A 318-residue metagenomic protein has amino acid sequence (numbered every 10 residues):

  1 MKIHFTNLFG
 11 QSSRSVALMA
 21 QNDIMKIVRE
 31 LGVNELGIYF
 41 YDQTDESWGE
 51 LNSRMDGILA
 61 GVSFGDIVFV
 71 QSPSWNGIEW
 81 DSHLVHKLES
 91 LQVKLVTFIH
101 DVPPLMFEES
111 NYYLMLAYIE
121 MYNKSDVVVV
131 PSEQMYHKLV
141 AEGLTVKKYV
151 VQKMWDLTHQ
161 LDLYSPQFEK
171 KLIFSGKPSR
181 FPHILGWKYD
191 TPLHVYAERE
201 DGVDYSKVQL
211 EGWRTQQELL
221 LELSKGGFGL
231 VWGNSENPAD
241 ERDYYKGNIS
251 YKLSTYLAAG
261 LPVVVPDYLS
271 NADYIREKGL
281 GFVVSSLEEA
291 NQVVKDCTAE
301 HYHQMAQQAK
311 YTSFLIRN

Functional and structural regions predicted by a protein language model:
M1-D42: N-terminal subdomain of nucleotide-sugar transferases
A20, V130-S132, P266-D267: Replace "coordinates the UDP/GDP/TDP-sugar" with "coordinates nucleotide-activated sugar donors
D45-H137: Extended catalytic core of nucleotide-activated donor transferases of GT-like folds
D126-V140, T145-D162: Donor nucleotide-sugar binding/catalytic pocket of nucleotide-sugar-dependent glycosyltransferases
W155-K225: Conserved catalytic-core segment of nucleotide-activated headgroup transferases in glycan assembly
Q217, L221-A259, V265-D273: Nucleotide-sugar-dependent
K278-V284: A short acidic/histidine/glycine-rich donor-binding loop in glycosyltransferase catalytic cores
S285-V293, T298-N318: A charged, aromatic-enriched C-terminal amphipathic alpha-helix characteristic of glycosyltransferases across folds
